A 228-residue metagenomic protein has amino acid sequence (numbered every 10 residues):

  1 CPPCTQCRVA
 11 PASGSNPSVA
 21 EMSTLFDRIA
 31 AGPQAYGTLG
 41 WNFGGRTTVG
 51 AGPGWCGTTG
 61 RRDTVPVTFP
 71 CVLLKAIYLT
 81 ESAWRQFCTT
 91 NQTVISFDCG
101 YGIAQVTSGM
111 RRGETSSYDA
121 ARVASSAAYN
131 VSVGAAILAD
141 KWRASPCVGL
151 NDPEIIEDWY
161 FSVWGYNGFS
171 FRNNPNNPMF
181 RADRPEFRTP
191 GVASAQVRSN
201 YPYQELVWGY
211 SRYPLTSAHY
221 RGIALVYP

Functional and structural regions predicted by a protein language model:
C1, P66-C71, S96-C99, I155-E157: Extracellular/periplasmic catalytic domains that process cell-envelope and extracellular macromolecules
C1-Y36, T107-P228: Non-catalytic cell-wall polysaccharide-engagement segments
P3-Q86, P146-G149: Export/targeting segments at the very N-terminus of extracytoplasmic proteins
R61-R62, T89-T93, T115-R122: Short secondary-structure capping micro-motifs at structural edges
L73-L79, R85, G102-T107, L138 (+1 more regions): Structural recognition of the beta-strand scaffold that forms the well-ordered cores of secreted hydrolase catalytic
T89-G113: Short, surface-exposed glycine/acidic/tryptophan-bearing loops
